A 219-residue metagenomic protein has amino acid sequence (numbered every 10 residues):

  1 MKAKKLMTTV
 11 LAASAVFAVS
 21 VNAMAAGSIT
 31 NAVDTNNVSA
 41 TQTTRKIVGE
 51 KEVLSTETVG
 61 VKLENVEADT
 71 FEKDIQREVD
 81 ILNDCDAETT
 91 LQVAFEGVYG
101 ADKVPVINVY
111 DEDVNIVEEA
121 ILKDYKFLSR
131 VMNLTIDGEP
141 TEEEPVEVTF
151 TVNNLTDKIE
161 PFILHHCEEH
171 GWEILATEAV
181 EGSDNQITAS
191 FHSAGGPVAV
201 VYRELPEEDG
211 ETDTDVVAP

Functional and structural regions predicted by a protein language model:
K2-A25: Sec-dependent N-terminal signal peptides of Gram-positive bacterial secreted proteins and lipoproteins
F17-T35, D215-P219: Sec-dependent signal peptide cleavage junction
S28-E50: Short N-terminal segments immediately surrounding and downstream of signal-peptide cleavage
S28-N31, V114-F162, P206: Proteolytic processing hotspots in large secreted/extracellular or virion-associated proteins and select intracellular
S129, H170-E178: Surface-exposed loop/edge segments in extracytoplasmic proteins
E147-V152, N185-S193: Exposed aromatic-hydrophobic patches
P161-G171, P197-V201: Short beta-strand segments and strand-loop junctions that repeat across beta-rich extracellular domains
T188-D215: C-terminal beta-strand-rich structural cap/linker in extracellular carbohydrate-active enzymes
